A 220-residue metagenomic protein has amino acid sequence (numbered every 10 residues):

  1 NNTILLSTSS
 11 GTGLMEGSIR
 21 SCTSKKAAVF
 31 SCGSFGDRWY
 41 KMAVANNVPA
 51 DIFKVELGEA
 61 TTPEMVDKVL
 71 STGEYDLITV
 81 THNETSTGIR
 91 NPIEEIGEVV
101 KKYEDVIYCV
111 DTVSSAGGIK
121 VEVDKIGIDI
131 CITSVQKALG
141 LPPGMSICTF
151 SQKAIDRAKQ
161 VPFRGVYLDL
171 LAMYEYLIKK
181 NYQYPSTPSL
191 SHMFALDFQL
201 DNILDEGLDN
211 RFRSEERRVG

Functional and structural regions predicted by a protein language model:
N2-A28, C32, G36-Y40: Conserved beta-loop-alpha segment that forms the PLP phosphate-binding cup at the N-terminus of a helix
F30-S31, K54, T79-T81, D111 (+2 more regions): Short beta-strand segments
F30-T72, H82-N91: Gly/Ser-rich phosphate-binding catalytic loop and adjacent alpha/beta segment that cradle a phosphoryl group at enzyme
T61-G117, I130: Active-site phosphate-binding strand-loop segment of PLP-dependent enzymes
V123-Q136: Conserved active-site segment immediately N-terminal to the catalytic lysine that forms the internal aldimine
Q136-S214: Active-site C-terminal subdomain of aminotransferase-like
E216-G220: Conserved small/polar residues in nucleotide/adenosyl-binding loops
